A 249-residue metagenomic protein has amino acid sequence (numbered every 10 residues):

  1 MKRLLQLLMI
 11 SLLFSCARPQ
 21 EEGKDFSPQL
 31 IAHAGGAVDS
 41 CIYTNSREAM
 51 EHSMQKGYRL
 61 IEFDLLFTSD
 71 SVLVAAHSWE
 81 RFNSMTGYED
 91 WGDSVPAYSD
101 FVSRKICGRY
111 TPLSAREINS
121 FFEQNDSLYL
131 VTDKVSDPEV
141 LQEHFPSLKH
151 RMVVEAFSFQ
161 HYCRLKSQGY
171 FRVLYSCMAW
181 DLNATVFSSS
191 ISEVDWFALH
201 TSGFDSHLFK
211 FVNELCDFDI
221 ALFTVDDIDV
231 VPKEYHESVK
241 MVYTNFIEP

Functional and structural regions predicted by a protein language model:
K2-M9: Sec-dependent signal peptide recognition, specifically the positively charged N-region followed immediately by
C16-P249: Phosphate-group recognition and catalysis centered on beta-loop-alpha active-site segments
